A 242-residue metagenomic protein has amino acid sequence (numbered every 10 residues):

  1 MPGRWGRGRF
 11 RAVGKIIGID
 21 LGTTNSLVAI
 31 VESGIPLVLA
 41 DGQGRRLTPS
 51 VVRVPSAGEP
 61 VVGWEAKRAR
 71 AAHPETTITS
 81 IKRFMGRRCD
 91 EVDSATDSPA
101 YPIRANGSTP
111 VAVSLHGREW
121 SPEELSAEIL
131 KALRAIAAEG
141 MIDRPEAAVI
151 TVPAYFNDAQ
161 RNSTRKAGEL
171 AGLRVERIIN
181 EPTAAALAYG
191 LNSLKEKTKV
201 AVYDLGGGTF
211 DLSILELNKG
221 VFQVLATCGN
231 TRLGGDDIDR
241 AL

Functional and structural regions predicted by a protein language model:
P2-S108, H116-E123, A127-E128, A135-L242: Oxyanion-binding/catalytic loops of NTP- or PPi-dependent enzymes
